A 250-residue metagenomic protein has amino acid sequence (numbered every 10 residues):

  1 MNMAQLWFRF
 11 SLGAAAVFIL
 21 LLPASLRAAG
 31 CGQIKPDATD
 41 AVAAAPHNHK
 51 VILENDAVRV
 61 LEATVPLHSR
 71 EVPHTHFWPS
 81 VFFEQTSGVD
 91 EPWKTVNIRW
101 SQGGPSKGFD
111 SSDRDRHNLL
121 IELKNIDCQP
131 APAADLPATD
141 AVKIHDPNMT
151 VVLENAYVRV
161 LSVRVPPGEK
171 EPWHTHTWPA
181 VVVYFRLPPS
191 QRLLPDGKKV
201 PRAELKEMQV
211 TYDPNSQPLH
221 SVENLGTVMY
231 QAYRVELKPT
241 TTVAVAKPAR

Functional and structural regions predicted by a protein language model:
M1-F8: N-terminal secretory signal peptides that target proteins for export/translocation
S11-S25: Bacterial N-terminal signal peptides
L26-G30: Boundary at the C-terminal end of the N-terminal hydrophobic targeting segment
A45-P73, F77-F82, I144-W173, W178-V182 (+1 more regions): A short glycine-rich, His/Asp/Glu-containing loop-to-beta-strand
F77-D90, T177-D196: Glycine- and acidic-residue-biased ligand/ion/polar-headgroup-sensing regions
V89-G104, K198-S216: Short acidic-glycine-tyrosine-enriched beta hairpin
Q102-D127, N215-T240: Ligand-binding loop in jelly-roll beta-barrel domains
S112, L119-A156: Surface-exposed beta-loop interaction hotspot
